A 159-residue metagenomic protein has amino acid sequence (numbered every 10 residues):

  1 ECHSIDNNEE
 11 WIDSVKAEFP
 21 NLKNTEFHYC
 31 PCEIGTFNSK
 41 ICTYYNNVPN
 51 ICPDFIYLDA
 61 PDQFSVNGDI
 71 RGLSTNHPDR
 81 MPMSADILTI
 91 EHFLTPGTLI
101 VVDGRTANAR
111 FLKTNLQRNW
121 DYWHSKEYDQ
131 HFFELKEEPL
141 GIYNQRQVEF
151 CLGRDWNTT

Functional and structural regions predicted by a protein language model:
E1, A17-L22, T114-D121: Short, surface-exposed basic-aromatic patches at helix termini and helix-loop junctions that form
E1, W11-I12: Long, hydrophobic, well-ordered secondary-structure blocks that form the structural core and pocket-lining surfaces
E1, Y45-V48, T89-E91: Alpha-helix termini
C2-D6: Conserved SAM-binding motif I beta-strand of class I
N8, E18-L22, R105-A109: Short, structured coil/loop segments at alpha-helix boundaries
W11, P31, D62-T159: C-terminal substrate-binding/active-site "lid" region of AdoMet-derived donor-dependent transferases
D13-C52: S-adenosyl-L-methionine
Y45-A60, F64-V66: Short SAM/SAH-binding signature in class I
